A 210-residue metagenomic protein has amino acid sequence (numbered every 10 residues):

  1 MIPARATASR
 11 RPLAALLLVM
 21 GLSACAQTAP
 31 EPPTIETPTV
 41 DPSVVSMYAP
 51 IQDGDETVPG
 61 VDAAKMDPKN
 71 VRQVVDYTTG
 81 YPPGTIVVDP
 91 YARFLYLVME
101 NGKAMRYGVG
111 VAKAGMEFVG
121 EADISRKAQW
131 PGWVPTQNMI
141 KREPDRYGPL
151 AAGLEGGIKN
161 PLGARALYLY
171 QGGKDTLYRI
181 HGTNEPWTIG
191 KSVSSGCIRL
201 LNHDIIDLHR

Functional and structural regions predicted by a protein language model:
I2-A6, R10-I198, N202-R210: N-terminal pre-domains immediately preceding structured catalytic cores
